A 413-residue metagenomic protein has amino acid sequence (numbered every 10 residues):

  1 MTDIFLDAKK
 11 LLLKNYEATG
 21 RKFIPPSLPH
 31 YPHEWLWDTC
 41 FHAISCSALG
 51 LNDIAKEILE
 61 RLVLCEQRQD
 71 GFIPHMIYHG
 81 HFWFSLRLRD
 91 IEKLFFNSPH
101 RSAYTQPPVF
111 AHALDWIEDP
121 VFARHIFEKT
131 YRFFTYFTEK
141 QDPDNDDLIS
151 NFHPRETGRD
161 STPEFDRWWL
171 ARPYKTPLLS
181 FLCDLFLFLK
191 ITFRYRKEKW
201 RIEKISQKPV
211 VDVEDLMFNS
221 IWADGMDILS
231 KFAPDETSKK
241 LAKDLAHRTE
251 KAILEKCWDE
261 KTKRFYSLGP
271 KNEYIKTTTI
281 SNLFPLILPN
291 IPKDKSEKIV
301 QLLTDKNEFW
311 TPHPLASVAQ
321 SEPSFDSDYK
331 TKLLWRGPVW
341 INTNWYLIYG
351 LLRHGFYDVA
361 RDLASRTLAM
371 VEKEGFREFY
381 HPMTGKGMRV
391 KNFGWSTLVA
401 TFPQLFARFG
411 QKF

Functional and structural regions predicted by a protein language model:
M1-E34, E57-H100, D146-V213, E250-V339 (+1 more regions): Extended glycan-interaction surfaces of carbohydrate-active proteins
D3-A8, L51-L64, D119-T138, G225 (+3 more regions): Extended, well-ordered alpha-helical scaffold segments
T39, A43, P107, A111-L114 (+3 more regions): TPR repeat positional signature
T39-Q69, S281-P292, N344-A360: Alpha-helical support elements that line or immediately flank enzyme active sites and cofactor-binding pockets
S45, A113-W116, P120, G225 (+4 more regions): Core register positions within helices of long alpha-helical scaffolds
K93-D119, Y346-G350: Hydrophobic/aromatic-rich effector regions of fungal transcription factors
Q106-R159: Internal, well-ordered domain-core segments that constitute the primary functional module of diverse proteins
V211-E236, A242-A252, L333, P338-W345 (+1 more regions): Long, repeat-rich segments with strong aromatic
